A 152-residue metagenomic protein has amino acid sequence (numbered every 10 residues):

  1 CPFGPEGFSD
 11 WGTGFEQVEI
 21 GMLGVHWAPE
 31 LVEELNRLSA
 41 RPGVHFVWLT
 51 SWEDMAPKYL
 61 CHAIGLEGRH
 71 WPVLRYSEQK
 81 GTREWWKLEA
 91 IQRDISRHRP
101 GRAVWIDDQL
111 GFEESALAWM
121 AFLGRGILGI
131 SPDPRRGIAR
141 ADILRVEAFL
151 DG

Functional and structural regions predicted by a protein language model:
C1-E84: Alpha-helical substrate-recognition element adjacent to the catalytic core
M55-G152: C-terminal cap/substrate-recognition subdomain and adjoining C-terminal extension of metal-dependent phosphatase-like
